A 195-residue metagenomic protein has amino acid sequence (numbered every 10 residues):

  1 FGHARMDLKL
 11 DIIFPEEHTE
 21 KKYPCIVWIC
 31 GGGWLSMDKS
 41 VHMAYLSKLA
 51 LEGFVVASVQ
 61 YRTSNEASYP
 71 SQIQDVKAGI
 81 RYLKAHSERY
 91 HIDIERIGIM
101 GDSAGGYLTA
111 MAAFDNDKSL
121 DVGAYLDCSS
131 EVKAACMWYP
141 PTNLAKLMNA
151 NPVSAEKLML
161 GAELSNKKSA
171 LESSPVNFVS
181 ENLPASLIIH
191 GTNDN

Functional and structural regions predicted by a protein language model:
F1-N195: Alpha/beta-hydrolase superfamily serine-hydrolase fold, recognizing
